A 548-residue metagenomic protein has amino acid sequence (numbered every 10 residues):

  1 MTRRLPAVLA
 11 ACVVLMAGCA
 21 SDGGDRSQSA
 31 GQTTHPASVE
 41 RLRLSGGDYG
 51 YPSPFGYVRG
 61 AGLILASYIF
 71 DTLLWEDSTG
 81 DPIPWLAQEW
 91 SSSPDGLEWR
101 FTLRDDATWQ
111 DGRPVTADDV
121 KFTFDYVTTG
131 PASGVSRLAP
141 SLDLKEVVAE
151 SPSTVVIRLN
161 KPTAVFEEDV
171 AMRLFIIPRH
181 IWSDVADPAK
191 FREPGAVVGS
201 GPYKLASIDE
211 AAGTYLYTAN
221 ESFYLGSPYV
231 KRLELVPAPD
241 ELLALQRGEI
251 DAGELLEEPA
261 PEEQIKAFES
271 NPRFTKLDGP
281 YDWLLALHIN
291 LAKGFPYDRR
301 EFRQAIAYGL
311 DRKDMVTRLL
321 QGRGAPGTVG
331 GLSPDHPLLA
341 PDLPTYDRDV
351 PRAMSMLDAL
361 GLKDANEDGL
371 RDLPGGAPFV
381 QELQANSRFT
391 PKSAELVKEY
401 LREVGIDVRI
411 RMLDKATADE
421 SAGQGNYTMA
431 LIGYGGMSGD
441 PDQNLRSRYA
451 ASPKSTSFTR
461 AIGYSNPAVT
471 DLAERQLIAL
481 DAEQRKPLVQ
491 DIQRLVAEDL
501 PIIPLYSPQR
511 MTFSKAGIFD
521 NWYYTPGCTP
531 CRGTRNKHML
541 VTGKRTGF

Functional and structural regions predicted by a protein language model:
V14, A219, L310-P341, P351-M354 (+2 more regions): Detector for C-terminal structural segments
R43-P94, D125, V198: N-terminal lobe/hinge region of extracytoplasmic solute-binding protein
E89-S133, V156, A244, P296: Aromatic- and charge-enriched surface segment that lines or borders ligand/interaction sites
T102, R137-D184, R318: Surface-exposed binding/hinge segments that line and control ligand-binding clefts or catalytic entry sites
V170, L256-L360, L373-A377, Q381 (+2 more regions): Local pocket/hinge segments that shape ligand/substrate recognition
A171-P228, V350-P351, S355, T542-G547: Gly/Pro-rich hinge or "lid" segments in bacterial periplasmic/extracellular proteins
E210-A212, K363-G436: Ligand/substrate-recognition segments at binding pockets and active sites
A219-Q264, D407-R409, D414: Ligand-site clamp/hinge motif
